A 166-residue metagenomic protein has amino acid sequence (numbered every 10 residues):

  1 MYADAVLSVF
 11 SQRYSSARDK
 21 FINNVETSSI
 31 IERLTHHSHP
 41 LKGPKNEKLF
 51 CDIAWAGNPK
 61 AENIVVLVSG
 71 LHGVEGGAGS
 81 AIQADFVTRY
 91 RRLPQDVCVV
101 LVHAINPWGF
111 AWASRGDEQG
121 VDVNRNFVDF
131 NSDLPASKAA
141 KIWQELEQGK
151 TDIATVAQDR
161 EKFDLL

Functional and structural regions predicted by a protein language model:
M1-L166: Structured catalytic-domain cores with a bias toward divalent-metal coordination
